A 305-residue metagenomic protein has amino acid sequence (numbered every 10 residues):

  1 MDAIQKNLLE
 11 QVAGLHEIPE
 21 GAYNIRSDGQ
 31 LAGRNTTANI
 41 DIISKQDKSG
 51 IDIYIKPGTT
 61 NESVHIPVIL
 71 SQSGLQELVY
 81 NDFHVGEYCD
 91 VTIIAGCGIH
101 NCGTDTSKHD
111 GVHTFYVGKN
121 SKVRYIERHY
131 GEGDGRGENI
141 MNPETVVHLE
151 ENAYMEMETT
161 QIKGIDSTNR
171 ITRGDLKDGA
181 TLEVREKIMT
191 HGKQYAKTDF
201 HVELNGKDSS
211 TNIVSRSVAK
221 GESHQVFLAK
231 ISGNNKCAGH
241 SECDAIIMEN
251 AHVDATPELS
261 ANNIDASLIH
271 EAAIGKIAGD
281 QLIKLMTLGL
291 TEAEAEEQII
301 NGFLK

Functional and structural regions predicted by a protein language model:
M1-G29: C-terminal functional modules
A22-S27, L31-I283, T287-L290, I300-K305: Conserved beta-strand/loop scaffold segments within soluble protein domains that form the structured core and edges
